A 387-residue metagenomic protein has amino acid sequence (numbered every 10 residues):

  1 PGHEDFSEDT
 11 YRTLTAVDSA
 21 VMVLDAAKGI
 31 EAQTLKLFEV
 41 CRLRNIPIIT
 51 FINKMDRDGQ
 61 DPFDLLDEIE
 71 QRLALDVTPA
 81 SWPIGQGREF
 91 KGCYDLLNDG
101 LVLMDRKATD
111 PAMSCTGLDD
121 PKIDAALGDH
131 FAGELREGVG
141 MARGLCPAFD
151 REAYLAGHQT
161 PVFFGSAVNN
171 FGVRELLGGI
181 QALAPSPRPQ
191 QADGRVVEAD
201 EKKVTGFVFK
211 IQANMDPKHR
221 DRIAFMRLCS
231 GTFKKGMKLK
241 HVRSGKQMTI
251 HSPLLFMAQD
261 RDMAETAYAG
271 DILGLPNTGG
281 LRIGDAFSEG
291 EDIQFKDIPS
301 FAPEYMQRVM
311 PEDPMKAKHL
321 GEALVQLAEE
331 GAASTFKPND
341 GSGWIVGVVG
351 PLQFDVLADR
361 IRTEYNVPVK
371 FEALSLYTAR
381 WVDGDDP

Functional and structural regions predicted by a protein language model:
P1-P387: Structural and coupling elements of P-loop NTPases
